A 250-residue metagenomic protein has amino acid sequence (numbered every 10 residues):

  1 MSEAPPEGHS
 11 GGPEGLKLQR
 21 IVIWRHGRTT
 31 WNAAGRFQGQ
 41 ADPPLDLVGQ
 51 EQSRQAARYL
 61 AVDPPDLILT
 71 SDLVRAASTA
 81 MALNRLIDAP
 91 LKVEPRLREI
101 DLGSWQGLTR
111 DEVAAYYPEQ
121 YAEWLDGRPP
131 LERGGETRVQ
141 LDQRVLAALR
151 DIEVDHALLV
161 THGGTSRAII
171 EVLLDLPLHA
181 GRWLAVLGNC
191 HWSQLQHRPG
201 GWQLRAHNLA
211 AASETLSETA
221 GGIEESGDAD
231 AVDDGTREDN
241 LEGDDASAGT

Functional and structural regions predicted by a protein language model:
S2-L16, R54-Y121, G249-T250: Phosphate-coordination/substrate-recognition cap region in phosphate-metabolizing enzymes
G8-G12, H179-W183, E218-G222: Short, P/G- and charge-enriched loop/turn segments at secondary-structure junctions
I21, D155-G164: Generic beta-sheet signal
I21-V22, R28-L83, P129-L146: Loop-to-helix element that buttresses phosphate recognition and phosphoryl-transfer chemistry
T29, T165-S166: Short active-site segment of divalent metal-dependent hydrolases/proteases that encodes the spacing between
S71-L73, R96, V145, T161-T165 (+1 more regions): Short, well-ordered beta-to-alpha junction loops that form the rim of enzyme active sites and present histidine/acidic
R85-R144, Q196, Q203-L209, L216-G249: Phosphate-handling substructures
P177-Q203: Domain-level recognition of soluble alpha/beta enzyme cores, biased toward histidine phosphatases/phosphomutases
